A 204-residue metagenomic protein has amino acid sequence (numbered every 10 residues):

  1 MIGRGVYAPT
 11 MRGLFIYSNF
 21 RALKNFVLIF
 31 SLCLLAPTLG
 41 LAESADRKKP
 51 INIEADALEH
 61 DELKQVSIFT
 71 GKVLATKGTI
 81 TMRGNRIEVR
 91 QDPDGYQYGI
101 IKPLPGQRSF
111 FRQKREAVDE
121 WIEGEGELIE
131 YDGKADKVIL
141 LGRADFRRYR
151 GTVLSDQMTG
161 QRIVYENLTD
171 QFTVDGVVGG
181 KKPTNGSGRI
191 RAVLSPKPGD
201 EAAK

Functional and structural regions predicted by a protein language model:
M1-K204: Mature-chain termini and adjacent capping regions
